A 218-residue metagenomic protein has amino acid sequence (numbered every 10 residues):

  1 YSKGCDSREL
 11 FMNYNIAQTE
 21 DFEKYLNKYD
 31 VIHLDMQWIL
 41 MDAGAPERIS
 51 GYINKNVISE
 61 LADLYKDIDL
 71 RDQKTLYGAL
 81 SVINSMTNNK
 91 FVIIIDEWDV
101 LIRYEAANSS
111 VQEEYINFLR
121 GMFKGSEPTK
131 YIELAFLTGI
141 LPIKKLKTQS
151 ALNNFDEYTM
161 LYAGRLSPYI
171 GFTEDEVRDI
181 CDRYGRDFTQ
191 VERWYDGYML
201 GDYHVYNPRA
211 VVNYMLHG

Functional and structural regions predicted by a protein language model:
Y1-G218: Phosphate-binding site recognition
